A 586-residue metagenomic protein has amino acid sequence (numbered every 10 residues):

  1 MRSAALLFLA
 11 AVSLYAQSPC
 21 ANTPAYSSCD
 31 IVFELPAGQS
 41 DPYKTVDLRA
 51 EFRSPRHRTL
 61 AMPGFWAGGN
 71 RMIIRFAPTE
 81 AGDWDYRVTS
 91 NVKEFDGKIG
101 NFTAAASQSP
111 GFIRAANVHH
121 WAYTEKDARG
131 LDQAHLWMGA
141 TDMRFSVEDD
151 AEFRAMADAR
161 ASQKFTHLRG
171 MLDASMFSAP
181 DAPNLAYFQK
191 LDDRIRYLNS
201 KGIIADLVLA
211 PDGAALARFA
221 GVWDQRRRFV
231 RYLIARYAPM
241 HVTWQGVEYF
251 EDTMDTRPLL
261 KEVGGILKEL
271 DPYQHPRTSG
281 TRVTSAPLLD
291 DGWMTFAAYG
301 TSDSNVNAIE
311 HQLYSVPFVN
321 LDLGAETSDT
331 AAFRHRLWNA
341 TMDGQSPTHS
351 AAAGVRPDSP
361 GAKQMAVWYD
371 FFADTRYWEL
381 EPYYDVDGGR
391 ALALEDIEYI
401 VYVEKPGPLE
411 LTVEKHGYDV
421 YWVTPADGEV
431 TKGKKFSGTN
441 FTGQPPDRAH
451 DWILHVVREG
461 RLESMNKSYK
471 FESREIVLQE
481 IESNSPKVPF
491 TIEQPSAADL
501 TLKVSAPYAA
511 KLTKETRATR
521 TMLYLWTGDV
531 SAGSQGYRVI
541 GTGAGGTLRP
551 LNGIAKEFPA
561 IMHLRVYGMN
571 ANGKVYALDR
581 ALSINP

Functional and structural regions predicted by a protein language model:
Q17-R56, M62-G64, T103-A105, A115 (+2 more regions): Non-catalytic, glycine-rich low-complexity segments
Q17-T23, G38, P42-K44, S328-K435 (+1 more regions): Aromatic- and carboxylate-lined catalytic core of secreted/periplasmic carbohydrate-active enzymes
F33-A37, G64, I74-T79, Q444-P446 (+1 more regions): Short, hydrophobic beta-strand segments
D47, P110-F296: Active-site mouth of glycoside hydrolases
E51, R58-H120: Extended acidic/polar, glycine-enriched regions that form or flank non-catalytic beta-rich accessory modules
E51, Y399-I492, K503-M522, G528-I561 (+2 more regions): C-terminal beta-sandwich/jelly-roll accessory domains of carbohydrate-active enzymes
I99-L131, S468-E480, N585-P586: Low-complexity, Pro/Ser/Thr- and charge-rich linker/hinge segments at domain boundaries
Q274, L289-P360: Catalytic-core region of carbohydrate-active enzymes that cleave or remodel glycosidic bonds
